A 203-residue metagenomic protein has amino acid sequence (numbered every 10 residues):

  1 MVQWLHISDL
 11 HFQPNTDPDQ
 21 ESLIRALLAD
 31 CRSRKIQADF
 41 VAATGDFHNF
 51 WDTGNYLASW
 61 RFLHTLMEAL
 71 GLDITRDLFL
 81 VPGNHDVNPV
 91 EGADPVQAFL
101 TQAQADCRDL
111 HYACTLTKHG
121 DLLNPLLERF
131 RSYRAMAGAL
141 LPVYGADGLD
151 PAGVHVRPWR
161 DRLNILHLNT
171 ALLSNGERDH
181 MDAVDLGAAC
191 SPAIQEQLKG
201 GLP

Functional and structural regions predicted by a protein language model:
M1-L78, N88-V90, Q195-K199: N-terminal active-site segment of His-dependent metallophosphoesterases
L10, F47, N84, N169-S174: Residue-level signal for short, function-critical loop segments
R25-A29, R61, T65, E128 (+4 more regions): Charged/polar, solvent-exposed surface patches and flexible loops
S33-F40, G148-P203: His/acidic metal-ligating clusters that form di-metal
W51, A93-P95, R160: Generic detector of ordered secondary-structure context
L57-F62, F99, A183-L186: Amphipathic alpha-helical scaffolding segments
T65, A69-L149: Active-site neighborhood of divalent metal-dependent phosphoester bond hydrolases
